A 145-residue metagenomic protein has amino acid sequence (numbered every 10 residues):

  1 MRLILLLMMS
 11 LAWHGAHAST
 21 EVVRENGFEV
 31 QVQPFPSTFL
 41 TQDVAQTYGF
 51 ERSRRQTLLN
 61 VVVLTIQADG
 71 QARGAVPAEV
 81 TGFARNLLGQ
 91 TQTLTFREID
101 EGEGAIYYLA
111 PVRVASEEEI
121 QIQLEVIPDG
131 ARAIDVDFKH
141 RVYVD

Functional and structural regions predicted by a protein language model:
R2-A12: Bacterial N-terminal signal peptides
W13-A18: Sec/Tat signal peptide C-region and signal peptidase I cleavage site
S19-L58: Beta-strand-rich domain onsets/edges
V44-T47, E79, Q92-F96, I106-A110: Short structured motifs
T57-G102: Mid-chain, structured segments of secreted extracytoplasmic proteins
R97-Q121: Short, solvent-exposed, Trp/other aromatic-anchored flexible loops in extracytoplasmic proteins
I127-V136: Short acidic/polar inter-strand loop motif in beta-rich domains
K139-D145: Short beta-strand edge segments in extracellular beta-sheet folds
